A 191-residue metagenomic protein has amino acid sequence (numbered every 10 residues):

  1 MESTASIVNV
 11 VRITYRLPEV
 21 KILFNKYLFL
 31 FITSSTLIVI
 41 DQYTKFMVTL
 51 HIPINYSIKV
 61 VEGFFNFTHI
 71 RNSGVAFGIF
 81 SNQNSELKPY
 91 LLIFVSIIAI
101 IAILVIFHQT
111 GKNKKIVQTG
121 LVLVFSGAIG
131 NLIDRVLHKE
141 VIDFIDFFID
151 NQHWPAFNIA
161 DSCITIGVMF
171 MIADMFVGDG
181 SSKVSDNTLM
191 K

Functional and structural regions predicted by a protein language model:
E2-K191: Alpha-helical transmembrane bundles and membrane-interface segments of multipass inner-membrane proteins
